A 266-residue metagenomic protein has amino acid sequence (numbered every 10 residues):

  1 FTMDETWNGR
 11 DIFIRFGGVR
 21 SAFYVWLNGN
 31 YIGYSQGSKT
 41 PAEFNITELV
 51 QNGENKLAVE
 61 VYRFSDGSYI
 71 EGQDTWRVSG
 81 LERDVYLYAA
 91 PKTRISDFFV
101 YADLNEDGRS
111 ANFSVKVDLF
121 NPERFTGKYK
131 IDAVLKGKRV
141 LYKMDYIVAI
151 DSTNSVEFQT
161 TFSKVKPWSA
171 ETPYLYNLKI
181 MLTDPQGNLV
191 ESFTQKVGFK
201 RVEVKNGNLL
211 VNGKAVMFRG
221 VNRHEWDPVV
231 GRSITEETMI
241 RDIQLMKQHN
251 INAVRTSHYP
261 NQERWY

Functional and structural regions predicted by a protein language model:
F1-D97, P122-E123, R139, A253-Y266: Accessory beta-strand-rich segments of carbohydrate-active enzymes
L27, S110-V148, V156-F158, L178: Beta-strand-rich binding/interaction modules
G29, V85, Y176, G213 (+1 more regions): Conserved, mostly hydrophobic/aromatic
T40-F44, N154-T160: Short strand-edge motifs at loop-to-beta-strand transitions and within beta-strands of extracellular beta-rich domains
A58-E60, N177-M181: Extracellular recognition modules
Y88, I147-A149, K196-K200: Short beta-strand edge segments in extracellular beta-sheet folds
F99, K179-H249: N-terminal carbohydrate-binding accessory modules
A102-A111: Short, solvent-exposed loop/linker segments at the N-terminal edge of repeated beta-sheet extracellular domains
